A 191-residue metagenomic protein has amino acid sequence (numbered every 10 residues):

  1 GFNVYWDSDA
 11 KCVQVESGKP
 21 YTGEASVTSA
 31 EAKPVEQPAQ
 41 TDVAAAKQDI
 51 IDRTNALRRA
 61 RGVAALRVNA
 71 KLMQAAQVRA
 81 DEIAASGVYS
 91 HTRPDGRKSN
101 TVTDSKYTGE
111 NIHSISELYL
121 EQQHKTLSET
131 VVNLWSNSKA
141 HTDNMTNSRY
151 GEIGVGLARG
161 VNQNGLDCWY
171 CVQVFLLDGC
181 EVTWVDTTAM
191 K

Functional and structural regions predicted by a protein language model:
G1-P38: Primary recognition of N-terminal secretory signal peptides and signal-anchoring hydrophobic helices
Y21-T22, D178-T187: Short, charged low-complexity linker/loop segments at the C-terminal edge of domains
T22-E24, A80-T92, T142-D143, Q163-N164: Secretory-pathway/luminal and periplasmic proteins that interact with or process carbohydrate-rich
S26-I50, N55, A189-K191: N-terminal low-complexity, Pro/Thr/Ser-rich intrinsically disordered segments that act as propeptides or flexible
P34-A45, R59-N69, E110-K125, E129-V132: Second-shell loop/turn segments in exported
D42-T101, S148-G154, A158: Short, well-ordered surface patches within globular domains
K98-C180: A well-ordered secondary-structure block
